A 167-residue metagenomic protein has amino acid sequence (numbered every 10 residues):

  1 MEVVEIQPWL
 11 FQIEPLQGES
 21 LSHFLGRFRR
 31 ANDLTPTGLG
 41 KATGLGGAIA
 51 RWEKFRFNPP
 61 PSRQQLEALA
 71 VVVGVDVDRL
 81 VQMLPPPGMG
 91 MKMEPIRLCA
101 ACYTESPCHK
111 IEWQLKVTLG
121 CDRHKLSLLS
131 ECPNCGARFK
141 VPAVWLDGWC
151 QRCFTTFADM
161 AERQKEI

Functional and structural regions predicted by a protein language model:
M1-P95, A100, P107: A structured, charge-rich N-terminal accessory region that forms the first stable segment of a protein and links
P8, E131-I167: Domain-exit/linker segments immediately C-terminal to small folded modules
P87, G120-R123: Structural detector for internal amphipathic alpha-helices that build alpha-solenoid repeat scaffolds
E94, W113-K116, L126-S127, V144-W145: Flanking scaffold residues of small Cys/His-coordinated metal-binding clusters
E94-A100, L119, S130, G148-Q151: Cys/His-enriched microdomains
A100-Y103, W113: Glycine-rich adenosyl-nucleotide cofactor-binding module
Y103, D122-K125, G136, F154: Cys/His-coordinated zinc-binding microdomains
K110-E112, D122: BZIP DNA-binding basic region
